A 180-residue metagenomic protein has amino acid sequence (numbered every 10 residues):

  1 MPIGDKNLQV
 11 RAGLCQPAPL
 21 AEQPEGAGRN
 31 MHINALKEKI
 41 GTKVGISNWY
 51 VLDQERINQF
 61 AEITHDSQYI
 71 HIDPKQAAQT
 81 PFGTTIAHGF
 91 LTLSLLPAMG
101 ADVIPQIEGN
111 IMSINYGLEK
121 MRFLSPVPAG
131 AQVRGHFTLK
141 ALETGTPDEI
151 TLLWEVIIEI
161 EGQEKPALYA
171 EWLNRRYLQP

Functional and structural regions predicted by a protein language model:
E22-N30: Short, Lys/Arg-enriched N-terminal segments with co-localized hydrophobic residues within the first ~10-30 amino acids
R29-A87: Catalytic strand-loop segment that frames the active site of acyl-thioester-processing enzymes
N30-K39, P126-P180: HotDog/MaoC-like acyl-thioester-processing domains
T84, P97-H136: Hydrophobic beta-strand-centered segment that forms part of the acyl-chain substrate-binding groove
H88-T92: A solvent-exposed, acidic/Ser-Thr-rich amphipathic alpha-helical stretch
